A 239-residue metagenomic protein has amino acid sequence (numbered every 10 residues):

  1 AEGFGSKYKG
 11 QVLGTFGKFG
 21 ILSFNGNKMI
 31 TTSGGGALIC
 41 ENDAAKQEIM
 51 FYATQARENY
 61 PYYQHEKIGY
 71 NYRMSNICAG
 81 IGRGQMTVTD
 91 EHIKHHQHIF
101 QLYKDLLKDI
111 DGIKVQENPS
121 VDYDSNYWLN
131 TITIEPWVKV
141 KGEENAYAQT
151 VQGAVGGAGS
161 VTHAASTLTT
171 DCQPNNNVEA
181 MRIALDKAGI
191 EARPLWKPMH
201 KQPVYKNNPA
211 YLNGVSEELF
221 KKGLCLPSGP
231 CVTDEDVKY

Functional and structural regions predicted by a protein language model:
A1, G26-N27, Y60, G214: Hydrophobic alpha-helical context, especially transmembrane and signal-peptide helices
A1-S23: Conserved PLP phosphate-binding loop immediately N-terminal to the Schiff-base lysine helix in PLP-dependent enzymes
G3, K28, V232: Glycine-rich nucleotide phosphate-binding loop and flanking beta-alpha elements of Rossmann-like dinucleotide-binding
K7, D43-Y239: PLP-dependent aminotransferase class I/II
G10, G17, G34, K67-I68: Alpha-helical hydrophobic/aromatic positions enriched in membrane-embedded helices and signal peptides
V12, K28, G189: Conserved functional loop/turn residues at catalytic and ligand-binding sites
T15-F51, N76-A79: Active-site PLP attachment segment
